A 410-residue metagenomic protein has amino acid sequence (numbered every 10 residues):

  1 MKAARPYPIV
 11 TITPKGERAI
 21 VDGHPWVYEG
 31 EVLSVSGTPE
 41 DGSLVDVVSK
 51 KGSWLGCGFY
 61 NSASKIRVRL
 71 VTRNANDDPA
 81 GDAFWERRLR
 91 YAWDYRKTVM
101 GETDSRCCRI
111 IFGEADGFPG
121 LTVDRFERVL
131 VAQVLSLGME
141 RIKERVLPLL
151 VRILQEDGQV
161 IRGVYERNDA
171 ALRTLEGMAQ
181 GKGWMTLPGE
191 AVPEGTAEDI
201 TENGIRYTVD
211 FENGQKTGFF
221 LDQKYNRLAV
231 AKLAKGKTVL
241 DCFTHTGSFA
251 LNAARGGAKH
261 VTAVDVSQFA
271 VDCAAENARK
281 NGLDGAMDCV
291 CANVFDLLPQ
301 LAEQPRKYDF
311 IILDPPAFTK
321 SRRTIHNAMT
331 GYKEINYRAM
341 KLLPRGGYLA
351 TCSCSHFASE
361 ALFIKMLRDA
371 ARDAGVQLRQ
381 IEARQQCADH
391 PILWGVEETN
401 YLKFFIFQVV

Functional and structural regions predicted by a protein language model:
M1-E127: Non-catalytic accessory regions of SAM-dependent methyltransferases
I111-D124, K143-F219: Non-catalytic substrate-recognition/targeting regions of SAM-dependent transferases
G236-H245: Conserved class I S-adenosyl-L-methionine
T246-K259: Conserved SAM-binding loop of SAM-dependent methyltransferases across substrates and taxa, primarily the Class I
H260-D265: Conserved SAM-binding motif I beta-strand of class I
F269-I312: S-adenosyl-L-methionine
Y308-R338: Mobile active-site "lid"/loop adjacent to the S-adenosyl-L-methionine
E334, Y348-V410: C-terminal catalytic and target-recognition region of SAM-dependent MTase-like enzymes, primarily methyltransferases
